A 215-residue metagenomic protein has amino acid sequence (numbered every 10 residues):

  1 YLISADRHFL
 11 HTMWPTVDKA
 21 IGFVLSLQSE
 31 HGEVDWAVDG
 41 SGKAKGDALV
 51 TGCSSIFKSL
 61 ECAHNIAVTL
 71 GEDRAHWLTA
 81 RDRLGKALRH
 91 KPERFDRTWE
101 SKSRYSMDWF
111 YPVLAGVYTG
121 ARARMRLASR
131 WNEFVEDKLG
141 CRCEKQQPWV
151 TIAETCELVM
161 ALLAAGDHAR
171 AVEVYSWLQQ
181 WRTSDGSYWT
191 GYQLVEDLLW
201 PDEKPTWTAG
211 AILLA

Functional and structural regions predicted by a protein language model:
Y1-F9, S55-E72, D108-G120, C156-D167 (+1 more regions): Well-ordered alpha-helical scaffold segments within catalytic/enzyme domains
S4-D18, K43-F57: Short, amphipathic alpha-helical segments
F9-T12, T16, A75-H76, A80 (+1 more regions): Alpha-helical positions within canonical tetratricopeptide repeat
W14, K19-D47, R81-I152, E173-A215: Extended glycan-interaction surfaces of carbohydrate-active proteins
V50-R94: Active-site neighborhood of glycoside hydrolase catalytic domains
